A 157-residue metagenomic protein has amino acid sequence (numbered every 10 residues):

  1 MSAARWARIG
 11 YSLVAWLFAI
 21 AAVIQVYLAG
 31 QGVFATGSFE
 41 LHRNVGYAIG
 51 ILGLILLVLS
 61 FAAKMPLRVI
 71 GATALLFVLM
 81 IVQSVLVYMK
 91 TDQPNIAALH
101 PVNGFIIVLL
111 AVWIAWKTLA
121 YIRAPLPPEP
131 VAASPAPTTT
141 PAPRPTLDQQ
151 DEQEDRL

Functional and structural regions predicted by a protein language model:
M1-L157: Polytopic transmembrane helical bundles with strong interfacial aromatic enrichment
